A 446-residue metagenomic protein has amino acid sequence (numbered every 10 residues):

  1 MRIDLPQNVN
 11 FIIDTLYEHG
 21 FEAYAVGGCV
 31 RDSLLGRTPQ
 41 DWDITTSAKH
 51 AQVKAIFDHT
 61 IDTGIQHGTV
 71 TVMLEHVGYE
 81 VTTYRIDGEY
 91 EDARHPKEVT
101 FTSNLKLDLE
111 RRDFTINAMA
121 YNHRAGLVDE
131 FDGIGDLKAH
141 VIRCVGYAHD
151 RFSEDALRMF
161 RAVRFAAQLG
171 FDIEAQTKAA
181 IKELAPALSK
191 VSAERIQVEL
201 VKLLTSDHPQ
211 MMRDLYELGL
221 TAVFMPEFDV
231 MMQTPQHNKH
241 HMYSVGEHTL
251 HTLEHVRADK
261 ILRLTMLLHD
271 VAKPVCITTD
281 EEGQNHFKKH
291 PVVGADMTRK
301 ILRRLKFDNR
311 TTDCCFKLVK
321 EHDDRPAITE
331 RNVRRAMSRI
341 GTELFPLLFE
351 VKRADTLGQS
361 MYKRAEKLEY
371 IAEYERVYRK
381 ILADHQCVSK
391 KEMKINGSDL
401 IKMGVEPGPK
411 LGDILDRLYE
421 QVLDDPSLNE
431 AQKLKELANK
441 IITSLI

Functional and structural regions predicted by a protein language model:
M1-I446: Catalytic cores of the polymerase beta-like nucleotidyltransferase superfamily and closely associated nucleotide
